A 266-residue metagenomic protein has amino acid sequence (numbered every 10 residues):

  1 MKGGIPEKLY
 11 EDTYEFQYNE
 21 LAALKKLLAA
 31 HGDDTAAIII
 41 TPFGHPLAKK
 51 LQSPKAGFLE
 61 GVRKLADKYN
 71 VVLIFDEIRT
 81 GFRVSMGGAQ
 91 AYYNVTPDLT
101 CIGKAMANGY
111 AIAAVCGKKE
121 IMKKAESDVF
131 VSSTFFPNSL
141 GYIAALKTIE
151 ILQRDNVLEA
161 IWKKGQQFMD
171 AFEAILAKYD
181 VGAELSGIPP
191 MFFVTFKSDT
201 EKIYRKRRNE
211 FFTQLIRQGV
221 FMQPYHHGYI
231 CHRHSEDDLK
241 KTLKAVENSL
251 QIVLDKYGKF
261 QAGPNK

Functional and structural regions predicted by a protein language model:
M1-K266: Conserved N-terminal phosphate-binding loop of PLP-dependent enzymes in the Aspartate aminotransferase
